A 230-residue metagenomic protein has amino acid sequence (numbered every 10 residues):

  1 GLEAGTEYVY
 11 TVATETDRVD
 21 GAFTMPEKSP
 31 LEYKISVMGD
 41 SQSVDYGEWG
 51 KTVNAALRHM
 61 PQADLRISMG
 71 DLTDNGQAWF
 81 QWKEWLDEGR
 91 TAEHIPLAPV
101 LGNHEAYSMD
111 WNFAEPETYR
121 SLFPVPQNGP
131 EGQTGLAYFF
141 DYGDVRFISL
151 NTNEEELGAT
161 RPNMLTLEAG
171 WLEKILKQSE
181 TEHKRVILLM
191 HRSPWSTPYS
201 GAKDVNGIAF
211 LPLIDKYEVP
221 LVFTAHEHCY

Functional and structural regions predicted by a protein language model:
G1-V37, Q42, R58: Acidic, histidine-bearing metal-coordination/catalytic regions of metal-dependent phosphoesterases
E7-R18, A22, F80-E182, G201 (+2 more regions): Extended active-site neighborhood of metal-dependent phosphoesterases/phosphodiesterases
E32, A63, H94, H183-R185: A general structural motif
V37-G39, L65-D71, L97-N103, L150-N151 (+2 more regions): Active-site neighborhood of phospho(di)ester-bond hydrolases with catalytic His/Asp-centered motifs
D40-S43, T73, E156-R161: Second-shell loop/turn segments in exported
Y46-G47, G76-W79, P162-T166, D204 (+1 more regions): Soluble non-cytosolic domains of exported or imported proteins
G50-M109, K216: Core catalytic region of metal-dependent phosphoesterases/phosphodiesterases, especially metallo-beta-lactamase-like
T73, S179-P198: Short acidic, glycine-rich surface-loop motifs adjacent to enzyme active sites
